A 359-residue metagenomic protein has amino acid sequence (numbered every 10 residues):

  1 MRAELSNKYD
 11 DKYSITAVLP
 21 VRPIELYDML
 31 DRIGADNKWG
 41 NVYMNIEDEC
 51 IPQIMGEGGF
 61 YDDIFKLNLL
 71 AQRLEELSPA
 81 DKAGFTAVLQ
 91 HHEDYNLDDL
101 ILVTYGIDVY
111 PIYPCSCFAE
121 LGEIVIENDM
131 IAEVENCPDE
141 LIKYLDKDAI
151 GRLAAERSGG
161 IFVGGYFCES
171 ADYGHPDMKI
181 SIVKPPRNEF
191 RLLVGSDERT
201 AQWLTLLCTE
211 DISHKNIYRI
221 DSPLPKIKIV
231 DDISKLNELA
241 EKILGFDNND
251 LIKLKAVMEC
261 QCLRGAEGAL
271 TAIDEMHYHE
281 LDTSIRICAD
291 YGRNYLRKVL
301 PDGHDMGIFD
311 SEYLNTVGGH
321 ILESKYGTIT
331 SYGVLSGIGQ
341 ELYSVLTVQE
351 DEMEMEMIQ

Functional and structural regions predicted by a protein language model:
M1-E25, P186-E210, E354-Q359: Short, extreme N-terminal segment that most often corresponds to the first beta-strand
D10, A35-W39, A155, P185-R187 (+3 more regions): A generic structural signal for short, non-catalytic loop/turn and secondary-structure boundary residues
M29-L141, C168-R191, R199-S311, I338-D351: Mixed-charge (acidic/basic) macromolecular-recognition segments
N136-A155, G160, W203, H304-L322 (+1 more regions): Amphipathic alpha-helical packing elements
Y144, V334, E341, E354-E356: Acidic/proline-rich low-complexity IDRs
D146, Y313, V348-Q359: Non-Sec secretion/translocation targeting segments of pathogen effectors
I150, A155-E156, F162, P185-P186 (+2 more regions): Short, surface-exposed polybasic-aromatic patches that bind anionic ligands, especially phosphate groups
